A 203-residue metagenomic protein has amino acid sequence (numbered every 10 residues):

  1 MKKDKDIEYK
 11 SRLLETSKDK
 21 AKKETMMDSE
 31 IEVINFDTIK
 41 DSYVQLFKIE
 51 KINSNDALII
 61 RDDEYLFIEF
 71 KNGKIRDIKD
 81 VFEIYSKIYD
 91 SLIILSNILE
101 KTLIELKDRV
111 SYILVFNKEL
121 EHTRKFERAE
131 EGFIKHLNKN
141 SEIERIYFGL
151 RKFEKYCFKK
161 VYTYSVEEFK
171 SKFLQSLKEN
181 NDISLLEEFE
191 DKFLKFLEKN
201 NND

Functional and structural regions predicted by a protein language model:
M1-K51, F193-D203: Basic, amphipathic N-terminal segments that precede the first structured/catalytic domain
D19, D28, D63, K71-G73 (+1 more regions): Intrinsic-disorder/low-complexity loop/linker signature
V33-N35, N72, K170-K178, D182 (+1 more regions): Intrinsically disordered, low-complexity segments enriched in glycine/proline and serine/threonine
S54: Phosphate-binding glycine-rich loops of NTP-binding sites
A57-I59, E64-N72, S91: Conserved catalytic cores of phosphodiester-cleaving nucleases, focusing on short active-site segments
N72-H122, E142, G149: Catalytic cores of nucleic-acid endonucleases
L106, V110-E190: Short, low-complexity, polybasic intrinsically disordered segments
